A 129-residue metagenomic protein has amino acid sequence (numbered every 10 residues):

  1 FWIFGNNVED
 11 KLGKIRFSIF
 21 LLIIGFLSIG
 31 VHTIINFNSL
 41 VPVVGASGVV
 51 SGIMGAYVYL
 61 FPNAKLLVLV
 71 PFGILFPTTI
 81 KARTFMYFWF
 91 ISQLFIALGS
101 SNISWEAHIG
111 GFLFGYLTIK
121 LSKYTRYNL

Functional and structural regions predicted by a protein language model:
F1-L129: A detector for small-residue-rich transmembrane helices and their helix-helix packing motifs
